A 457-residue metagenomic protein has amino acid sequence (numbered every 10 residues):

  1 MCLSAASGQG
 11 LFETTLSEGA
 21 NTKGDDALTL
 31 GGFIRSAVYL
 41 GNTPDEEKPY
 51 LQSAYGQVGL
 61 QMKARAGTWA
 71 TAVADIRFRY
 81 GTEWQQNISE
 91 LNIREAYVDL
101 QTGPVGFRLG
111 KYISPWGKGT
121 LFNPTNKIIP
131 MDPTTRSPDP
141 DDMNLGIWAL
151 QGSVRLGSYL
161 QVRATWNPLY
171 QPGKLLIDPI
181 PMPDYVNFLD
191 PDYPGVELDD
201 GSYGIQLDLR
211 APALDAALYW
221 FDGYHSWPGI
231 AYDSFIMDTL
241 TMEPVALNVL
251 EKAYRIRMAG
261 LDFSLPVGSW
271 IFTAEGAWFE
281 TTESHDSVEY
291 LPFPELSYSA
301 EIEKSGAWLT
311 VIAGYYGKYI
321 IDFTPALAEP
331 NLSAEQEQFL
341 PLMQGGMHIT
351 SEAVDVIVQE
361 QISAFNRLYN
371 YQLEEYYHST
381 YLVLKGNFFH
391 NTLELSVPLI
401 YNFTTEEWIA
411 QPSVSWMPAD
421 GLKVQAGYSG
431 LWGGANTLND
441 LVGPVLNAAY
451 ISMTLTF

Functional and structural regions predicted by a protein language model:
L28, T68-A72, P104-F107, Y159-V162 (+5 more regions): Repeated loop/turn-to-beta-strand initiation elements of outer-membrane beta-barrel proteins
G32-I34, A74, L109, G152 (+10 more regions): Membrane-embedded beta-strand positions of outer-membrane beta-barrel proteins
S36-N42, F78-T82, T102-P104, I113-P115 (+11 more regions): Transmembrane beta-strands of outer-membrane beta-barrel pores
E47-A54, Q86-I93, P140-D142, G195-D199 (+5 more regions): Replace "Gram-negative outer membrane beta-barrel proteins" with "bacterial and organellar outer membrane beta-barrel
K63-I180, D208-P212, G433: Outer membrane beta-barrel
M143-V311, Y315-G317, T324, G443: Signature for the C-terminal beta-barrel architecture of outer-membrane proteins
G223, V267-E283, Y290-I400: Detector for outer-membrane/organellar transmembrane beta-barrel domains, recognizing the amphipathic beta-strand
L382, G443-F457: Outer-membrane beta-barrel "beta-signal"
